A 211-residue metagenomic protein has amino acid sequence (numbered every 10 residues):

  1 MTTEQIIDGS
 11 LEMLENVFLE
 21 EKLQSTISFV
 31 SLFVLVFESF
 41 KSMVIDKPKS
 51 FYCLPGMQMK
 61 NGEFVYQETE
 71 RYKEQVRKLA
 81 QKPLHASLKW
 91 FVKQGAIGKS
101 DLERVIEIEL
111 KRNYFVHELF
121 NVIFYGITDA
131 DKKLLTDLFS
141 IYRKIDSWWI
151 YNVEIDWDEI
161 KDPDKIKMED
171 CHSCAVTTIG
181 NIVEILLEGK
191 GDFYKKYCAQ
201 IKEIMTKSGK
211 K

Functional and structural regions predicted by a protein language model:
M1-L110, Y114-K211: Amphipathic alpha-helical interface elements
